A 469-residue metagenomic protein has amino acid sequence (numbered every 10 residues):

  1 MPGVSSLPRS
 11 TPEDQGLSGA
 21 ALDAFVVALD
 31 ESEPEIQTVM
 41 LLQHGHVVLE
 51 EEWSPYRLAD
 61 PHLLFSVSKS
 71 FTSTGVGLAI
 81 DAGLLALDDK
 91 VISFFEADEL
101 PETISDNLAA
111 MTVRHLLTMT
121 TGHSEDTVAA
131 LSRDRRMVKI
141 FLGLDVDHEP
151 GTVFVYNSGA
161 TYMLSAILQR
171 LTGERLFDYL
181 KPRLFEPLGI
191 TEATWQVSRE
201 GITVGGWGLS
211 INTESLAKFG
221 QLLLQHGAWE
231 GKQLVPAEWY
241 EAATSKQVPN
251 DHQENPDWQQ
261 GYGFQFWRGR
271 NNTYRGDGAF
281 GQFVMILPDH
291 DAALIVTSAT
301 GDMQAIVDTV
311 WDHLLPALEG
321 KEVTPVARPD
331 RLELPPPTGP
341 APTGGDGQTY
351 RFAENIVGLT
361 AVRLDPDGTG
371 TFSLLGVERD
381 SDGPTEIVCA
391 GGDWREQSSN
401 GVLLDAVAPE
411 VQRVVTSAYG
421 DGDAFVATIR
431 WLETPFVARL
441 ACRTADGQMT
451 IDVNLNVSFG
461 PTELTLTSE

Functional and structural regions predicted by a protein language model:
L17-A20, H46-E51, K90-S93, D126-P150 (+1 more regions): Short, charged, amphipathic alpha-helices and their helix-cap/turn boundaries
A21-R57, D291-I295: A short, well-structured edge-of-sheet supersecondary motif
G45, H62-D88, L116, L164-L168 (+2 more regions): Active-site SXXK
L63, A82-T121, G143, T172-I211: Active-site helix/loop module of the DD-peptidase/beta-lactamase fold, centered on the serine-lysine SxxK catalytic
A160-I167, W207-A228, Q282-A299, W311: Active-site-proximal alpha-helical segments within enzyme catalytic domains
A237-L294: Active-site Gly/Thr loop motif
G278-P336: Structured C-terminal helix/loop/strand segments within mature extracytoplasmic catalytic/sensor domains
P325-E469: Peripheral terminal and inter-domain segments
